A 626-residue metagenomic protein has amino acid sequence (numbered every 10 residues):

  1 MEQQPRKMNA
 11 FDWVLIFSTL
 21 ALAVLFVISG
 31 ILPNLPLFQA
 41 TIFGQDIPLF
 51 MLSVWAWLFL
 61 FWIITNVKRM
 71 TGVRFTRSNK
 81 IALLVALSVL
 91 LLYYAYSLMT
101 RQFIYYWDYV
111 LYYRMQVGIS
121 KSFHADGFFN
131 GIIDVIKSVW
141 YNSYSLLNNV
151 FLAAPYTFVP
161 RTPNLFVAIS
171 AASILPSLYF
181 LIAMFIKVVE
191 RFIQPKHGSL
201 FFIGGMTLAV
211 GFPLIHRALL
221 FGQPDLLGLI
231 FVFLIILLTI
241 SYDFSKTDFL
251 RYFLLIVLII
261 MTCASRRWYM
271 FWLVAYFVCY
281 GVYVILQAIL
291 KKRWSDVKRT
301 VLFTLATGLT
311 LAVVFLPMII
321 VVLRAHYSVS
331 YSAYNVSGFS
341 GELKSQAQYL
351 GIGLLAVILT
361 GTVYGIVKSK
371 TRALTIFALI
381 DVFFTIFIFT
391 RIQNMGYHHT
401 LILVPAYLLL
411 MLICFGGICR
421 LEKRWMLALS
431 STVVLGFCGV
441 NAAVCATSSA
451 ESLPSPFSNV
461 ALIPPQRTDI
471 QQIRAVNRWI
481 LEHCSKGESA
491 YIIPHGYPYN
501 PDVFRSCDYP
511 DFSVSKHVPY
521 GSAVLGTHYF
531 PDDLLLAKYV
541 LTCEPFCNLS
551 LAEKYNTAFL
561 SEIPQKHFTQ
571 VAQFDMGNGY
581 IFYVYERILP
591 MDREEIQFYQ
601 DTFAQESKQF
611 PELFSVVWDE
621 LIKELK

Functional and structural regions predicted by a protein language model:
M1-A95, S199-F202, K298-T307: Start-transfer (signal-anchor) and selected internal transmembrane alpha helices of multi-pass inner/ER membrane
N66, L165-P195, L234, G361-I366: Transmembrane-helix motifs of polytopic, lipid-linked glycan transferases
M99-V110, F123-V150, A171, S345-Y349: Membrane-proximal lumenal/periplasmic loop motifs of glycosylation machinery
Y112, G118-S122, L273-Y283, Q287-T371 (+1 more regions): Transmembrane-lumen/periplasm boundary regions of multi-pass, lipid-linked membrane glycan transferases
N142-F180, A218, G222: Loop-to-helix entry region of an early transmembrane alpha helix in multi-pass inner-membrane enzymes
R217-L227, G396-Y397: Short acidic/glycine- and proline-prone juxtamembrane loop motifs at membrane-interface regions of multi-pass membrane
T432-E482, G496-D502: Membrane-proximal, lumen/periplasm-facing interface regions of secretory-pathway glyco- and lipid-modifying enzymes
L462-I492, Y497, S506-K626: C-terminal luminal/periplasmic domains and tails of membrane-associated envelope-modifying transferases
